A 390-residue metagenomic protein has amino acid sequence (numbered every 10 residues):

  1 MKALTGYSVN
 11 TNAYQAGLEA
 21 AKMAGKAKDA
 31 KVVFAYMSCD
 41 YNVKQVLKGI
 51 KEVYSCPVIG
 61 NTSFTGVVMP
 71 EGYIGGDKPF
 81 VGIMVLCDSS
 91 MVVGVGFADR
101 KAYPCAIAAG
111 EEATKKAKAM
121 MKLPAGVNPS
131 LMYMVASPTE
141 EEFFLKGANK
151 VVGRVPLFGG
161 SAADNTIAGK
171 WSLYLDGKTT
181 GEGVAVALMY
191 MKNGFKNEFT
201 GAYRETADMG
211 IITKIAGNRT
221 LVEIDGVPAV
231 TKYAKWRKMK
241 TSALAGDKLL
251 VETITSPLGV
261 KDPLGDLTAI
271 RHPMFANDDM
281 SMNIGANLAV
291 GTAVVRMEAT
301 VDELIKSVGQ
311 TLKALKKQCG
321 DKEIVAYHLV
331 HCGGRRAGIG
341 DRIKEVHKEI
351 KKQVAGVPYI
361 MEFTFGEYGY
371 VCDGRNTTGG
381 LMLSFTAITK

Functional and structural regions predicted by a protein language model:
M1-V32, C39-G340, K344-Q353, V357 (+1 more regions): Small-residue-enriched flexible segments
